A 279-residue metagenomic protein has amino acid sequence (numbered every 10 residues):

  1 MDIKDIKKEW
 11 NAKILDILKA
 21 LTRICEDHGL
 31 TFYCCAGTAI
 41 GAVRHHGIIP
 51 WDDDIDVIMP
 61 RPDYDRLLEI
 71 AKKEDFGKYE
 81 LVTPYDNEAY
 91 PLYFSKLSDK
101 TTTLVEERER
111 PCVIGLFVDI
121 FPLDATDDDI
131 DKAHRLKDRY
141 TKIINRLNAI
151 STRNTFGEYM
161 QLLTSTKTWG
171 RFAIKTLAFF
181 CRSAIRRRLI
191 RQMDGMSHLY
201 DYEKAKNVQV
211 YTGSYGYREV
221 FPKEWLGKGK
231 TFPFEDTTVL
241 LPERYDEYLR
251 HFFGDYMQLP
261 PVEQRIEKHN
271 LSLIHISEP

Functional and structural regions predicted by a protein language model:
M1-C35: Helical scaffold of the NTase/Pol beta-like nucleotidyltransferase catalytic core
M1-D5, A133-G213: Membrane-proximal basic amphipathic "stem/tether" segments
I14-I17, I58-L97: Metal-dependent nucleotidyltransferase catalytic core
T22-I55, M59-D65, E224, H251-F252: Active-site nucleotide-donor binding segment shared across nucleotidyl transfer reactions
E74-Y79, G254-V262: Cytochrome P450 catalytic domain signature, combining two hallmark sequence patches
V82-N148: Internal, conserved structured core segments that host functional sites
R186, H198-M257: Extended, basic/helix-rich recognition subdomains
S272-P279: Residue-level detector of conserved catalytic or cofactor/ligand-binding positions in enzyme active sites
